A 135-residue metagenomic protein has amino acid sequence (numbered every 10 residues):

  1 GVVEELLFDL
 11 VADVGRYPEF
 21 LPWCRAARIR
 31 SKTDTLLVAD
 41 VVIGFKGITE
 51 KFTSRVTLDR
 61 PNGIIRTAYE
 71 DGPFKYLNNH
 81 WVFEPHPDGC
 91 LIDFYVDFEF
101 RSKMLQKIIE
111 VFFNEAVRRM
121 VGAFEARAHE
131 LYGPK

Functional and structural regions predicted by a protein language model:
G1-D34, D88, A123, P134: Hydrophobic ligand-binding cavity/cleft-lining segments
G15, F113, V117, V121 (+1 more regions): Short amphipathic alpha-helical signal-transduction/dimerization elements
P18, R28-E70, A123, K135: Glycine-rich portal/gate segments that line the openings of hydrophobic small-molecule binding cavities
W23, E50, P61, K75-L77: Residues that act as N-cap/strand-start positions at coil-to-secondary-structure junctions
A26, T53, N78-H80: Conserved beta-strand residues within beta-sheet cores
A68-R119: Beta-strand/loop substructures that line and gate deep hydrophobic ligand-binding cavities in soluble
